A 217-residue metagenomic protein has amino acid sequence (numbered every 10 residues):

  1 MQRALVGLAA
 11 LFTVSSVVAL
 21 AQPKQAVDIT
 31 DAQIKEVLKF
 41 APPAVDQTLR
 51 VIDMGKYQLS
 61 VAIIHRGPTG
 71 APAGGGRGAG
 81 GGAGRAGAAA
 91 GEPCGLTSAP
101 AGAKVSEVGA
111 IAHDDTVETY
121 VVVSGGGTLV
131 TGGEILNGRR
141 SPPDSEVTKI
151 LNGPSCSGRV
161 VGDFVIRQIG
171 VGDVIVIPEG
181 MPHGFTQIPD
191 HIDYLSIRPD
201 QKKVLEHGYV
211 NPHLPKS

Functional and structural regions predicted by a protein language model:
M1-A4: Positively charged n-region of N-terminal signal peptides that target proteins for export
G7-V17: Bacterial N-terminal signal peptides
A19-H113, H207-S217: A short, N-terminal "cap"/entry segment at the start of jelly-roll beta-barrel domains of the cupin/DSBH fold
G109-I111, E118-V121, I166-R167, V174-I175: His/acidic/aromatic-lined binding-pocket segments of jelly-roll/cupin-type domains and related regulatory beta-sandwich
H113-G133, D144-S157: Short, conserved beta-strand element in jelly-roll/cupin
V160-F164: Short alpha-helix capping/helix-loop boundary micro-motifs
Q168-I188: Conserved metal-binding segment of the jelly-roll/cupin
D190-G208: A short hydrophobic beta-strand segment most commonly corresponding to one strand of the jelly-roll/cupin
